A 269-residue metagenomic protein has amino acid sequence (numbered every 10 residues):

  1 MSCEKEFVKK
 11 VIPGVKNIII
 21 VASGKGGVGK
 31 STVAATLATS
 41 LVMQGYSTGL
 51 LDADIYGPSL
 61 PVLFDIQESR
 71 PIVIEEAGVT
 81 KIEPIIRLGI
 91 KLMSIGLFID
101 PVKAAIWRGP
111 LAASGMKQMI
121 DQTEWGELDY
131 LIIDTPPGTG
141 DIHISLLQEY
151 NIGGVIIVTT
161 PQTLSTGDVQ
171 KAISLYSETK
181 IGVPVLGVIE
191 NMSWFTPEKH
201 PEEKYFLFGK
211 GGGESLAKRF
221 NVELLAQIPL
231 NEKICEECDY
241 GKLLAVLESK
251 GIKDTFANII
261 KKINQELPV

Functional and structural regions predicted by a protein language model:
M1-G24, V28, S69, I260: Extreme N-terminal, non-catalytic leader segments that precede Walker-type/kinase nucleotide-binding cores
K9, D129-Y130, P136-Q227, E232-E236: Conserved catalytic-core segment of NTP-binding enzymes
N17-D54: Walker A/P-loop phosphate-binding motif and the immediately C-terminal alpha-helix
V28-T36, P58-S59, T135-H143, T166-D168: Short glycine/serine/threonine-rich phosphate/pyrophosphate-binding segments that cradle anionic phosphate groups
S47-G49, A53-V102: Phosphate-binding loop that captures ATP/GTP phosphates
M93, M116, T135, Q148 (+3 more regions): Glycine-rich phosphate-binding loops of nucleotide-dependent enzymes
G96-L146: Phosphate-binding/switch loop-helix module in NTP-utilizing enzymes
C238-K250: C-terminal boundary of histidine-terminating zinc-finger modules
